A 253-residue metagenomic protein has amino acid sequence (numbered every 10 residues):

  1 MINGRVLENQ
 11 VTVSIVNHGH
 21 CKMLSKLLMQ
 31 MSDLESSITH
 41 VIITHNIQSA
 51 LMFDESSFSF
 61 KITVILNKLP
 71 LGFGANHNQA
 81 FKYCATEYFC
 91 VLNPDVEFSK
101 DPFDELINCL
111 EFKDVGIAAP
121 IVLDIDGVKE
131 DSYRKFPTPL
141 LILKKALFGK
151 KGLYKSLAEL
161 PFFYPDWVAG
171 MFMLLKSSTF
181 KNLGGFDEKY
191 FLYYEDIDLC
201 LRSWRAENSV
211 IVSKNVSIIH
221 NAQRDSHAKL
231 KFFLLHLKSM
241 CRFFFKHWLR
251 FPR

Functional and structural regions predicted by a protein language model:
H20-L34: Short, well-formed alpha-helical segments that are part of the catalytic scaffolds of diverse glycosyltransferases
I38-Q48, T63-N67: Short beta-strand/loop segment that forms part of the nucleotide-sugar
N67-C84: Glycine-rich, basic loop-to-helix element that forms the pyrophosphate-binding segment of sugar-nucleotide handling
F89: Short aromatic/hydrophobic "clamp" motif used to bind/position activated sugar donors
K100-S132: Conserved donor NDP-sugar-binding/catalytic core segment of glycosyltransferases
P137-D166: Short, flexible, basic/aromatic active-site loop/helix in glycosyltransferases
D166-G184, E188-S217: A short, conserved alpha-helix in the catalytic core of glycosyltransferases
L201, R205-R253: Active-site-adjacent helix/loop segment of glycosyltransferases that harbors family-specific signature motifs
